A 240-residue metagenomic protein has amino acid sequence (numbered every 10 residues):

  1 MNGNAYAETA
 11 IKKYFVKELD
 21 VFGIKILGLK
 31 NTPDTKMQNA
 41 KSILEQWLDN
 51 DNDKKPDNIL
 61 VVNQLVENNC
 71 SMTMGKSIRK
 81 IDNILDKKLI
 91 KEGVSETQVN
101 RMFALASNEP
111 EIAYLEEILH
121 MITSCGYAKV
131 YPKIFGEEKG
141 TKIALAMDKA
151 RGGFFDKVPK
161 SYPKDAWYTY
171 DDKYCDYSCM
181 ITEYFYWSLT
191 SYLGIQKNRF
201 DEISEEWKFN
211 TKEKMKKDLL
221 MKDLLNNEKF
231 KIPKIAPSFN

Functional and structural regions predicted by a protein language model:
N2, A10-Y14, V21-K160: Acidic/His-rich structured neighborhood in mature extracellular/periplasmic domains
A7: Short, glycine-/small- and polar/acidic-enriched structural segments that line small-molecule recognition paths
I24, Q98, D165-T169, E205: General secondary-structure edge motif
G28-T32, A106-P110, Y170-T182, E205-E213: Conserved aromatic-histidine-acidic binding/catalytic patches
N83-I90, D171, Q196-E205: Low-complexity, polar-biased intrinsically disordered regions enriched in Pro/Ser/Thr/Gly
G126-F200: Post-HExxH zinc-binding segment in Zn-dependent metallohydrolases
S178, T182-N240: Pan-zinc metallopeptidase signature
